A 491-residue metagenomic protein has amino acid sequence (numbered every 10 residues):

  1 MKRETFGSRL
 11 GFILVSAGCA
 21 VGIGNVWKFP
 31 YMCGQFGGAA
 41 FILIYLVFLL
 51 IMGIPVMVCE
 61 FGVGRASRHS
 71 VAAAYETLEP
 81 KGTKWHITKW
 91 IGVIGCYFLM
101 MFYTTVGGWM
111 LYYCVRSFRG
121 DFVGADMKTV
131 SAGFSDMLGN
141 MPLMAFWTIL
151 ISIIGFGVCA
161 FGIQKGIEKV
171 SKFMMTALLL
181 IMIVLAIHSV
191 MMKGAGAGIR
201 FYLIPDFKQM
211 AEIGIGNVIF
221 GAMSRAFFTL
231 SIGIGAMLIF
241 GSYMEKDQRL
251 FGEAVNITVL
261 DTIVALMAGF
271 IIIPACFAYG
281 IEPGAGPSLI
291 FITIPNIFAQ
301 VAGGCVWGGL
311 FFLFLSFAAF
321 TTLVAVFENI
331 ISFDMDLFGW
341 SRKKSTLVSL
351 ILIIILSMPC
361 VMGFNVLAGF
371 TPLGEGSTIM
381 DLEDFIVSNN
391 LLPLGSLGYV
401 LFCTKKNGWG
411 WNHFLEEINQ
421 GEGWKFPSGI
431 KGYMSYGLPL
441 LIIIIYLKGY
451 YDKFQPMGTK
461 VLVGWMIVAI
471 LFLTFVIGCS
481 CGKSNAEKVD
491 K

Functional and structural regions predicted by a protein language model:
M1-W27, V56-F61, R65-W90, E245-R249 (+1 more regions): Membrane-interface "cap" regions at the ends of multi-pass membrane proteins
K2-F6, E168, K172-F320, V324 (+3 more regions): Membrane-embedded translocation segments of transport machinery
R3-E4, M32-F36, A66-I91, T104-Q164 (+6 more regions): Inter-helical loop and helix-membrane interface segments of multi-pass membrane transporters/permeases
T5, G11-I13, C19, A145-F146 (+5 more regions): Loop-to-transmembrane helix boundary motifs in multi-pass membrane proteins
T5-S16, F41-I44, T83-Y97, A145-I151 (+5 more regions): Select transmembrane alpha-helical segments in multipass membrane proteins
G11-F48, A197, G235-G241, G252-V255 (+4 more regions): Transmembrane helix-boundary motif of multi-pass solute transporters/channels
M32-F36, K84-M100, S135-G139, L150-M174 (+4 more regions): Membrane-water interface regions at transmembrane-helix termini and the short interhelical loops of multi-pass membrane
T88-I91, G95, F338-L350, F385-Y446 (+2 more regions): C-terminal membrane-solvent junction of multi-pass transporters and transport-like membrane proteins
